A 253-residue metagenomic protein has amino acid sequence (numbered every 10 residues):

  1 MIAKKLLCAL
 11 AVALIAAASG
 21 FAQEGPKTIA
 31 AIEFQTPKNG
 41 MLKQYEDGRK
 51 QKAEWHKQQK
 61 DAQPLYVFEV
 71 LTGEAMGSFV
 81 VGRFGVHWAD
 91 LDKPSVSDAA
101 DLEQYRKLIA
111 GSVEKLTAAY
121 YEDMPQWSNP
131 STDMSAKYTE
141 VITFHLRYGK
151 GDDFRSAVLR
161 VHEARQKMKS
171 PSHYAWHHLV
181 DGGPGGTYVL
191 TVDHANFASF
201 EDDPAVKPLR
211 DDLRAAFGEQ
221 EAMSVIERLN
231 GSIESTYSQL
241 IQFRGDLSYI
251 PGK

Functional and structural regions predicted by a protein language model:
K5-A17: Bacterial N-terminal signal peptides
A22-K253: Short S/T/G/P-rich N-terminal loop/turn motif that feeds into the first structured element of a domain
